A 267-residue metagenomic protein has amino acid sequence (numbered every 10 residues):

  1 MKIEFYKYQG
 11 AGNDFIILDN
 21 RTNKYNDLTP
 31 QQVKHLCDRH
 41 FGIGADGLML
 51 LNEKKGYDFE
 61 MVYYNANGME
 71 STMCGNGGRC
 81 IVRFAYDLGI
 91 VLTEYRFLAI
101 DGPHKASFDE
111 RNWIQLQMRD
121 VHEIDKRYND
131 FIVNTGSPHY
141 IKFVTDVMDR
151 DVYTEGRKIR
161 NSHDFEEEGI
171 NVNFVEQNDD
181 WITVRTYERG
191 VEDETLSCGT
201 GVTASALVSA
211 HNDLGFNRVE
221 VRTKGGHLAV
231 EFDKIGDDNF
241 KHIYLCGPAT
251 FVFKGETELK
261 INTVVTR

Functional and structural regions predicted by a protein language model:
M1-E110, I141-R267: A glycine-rich beta-to-alpha transition motif near the start of alpha/beta enzyme domains, typified by
L116-N129, T154-I159: Active-site glycine-rich loop that binds ribose-phosphate moieties when present
